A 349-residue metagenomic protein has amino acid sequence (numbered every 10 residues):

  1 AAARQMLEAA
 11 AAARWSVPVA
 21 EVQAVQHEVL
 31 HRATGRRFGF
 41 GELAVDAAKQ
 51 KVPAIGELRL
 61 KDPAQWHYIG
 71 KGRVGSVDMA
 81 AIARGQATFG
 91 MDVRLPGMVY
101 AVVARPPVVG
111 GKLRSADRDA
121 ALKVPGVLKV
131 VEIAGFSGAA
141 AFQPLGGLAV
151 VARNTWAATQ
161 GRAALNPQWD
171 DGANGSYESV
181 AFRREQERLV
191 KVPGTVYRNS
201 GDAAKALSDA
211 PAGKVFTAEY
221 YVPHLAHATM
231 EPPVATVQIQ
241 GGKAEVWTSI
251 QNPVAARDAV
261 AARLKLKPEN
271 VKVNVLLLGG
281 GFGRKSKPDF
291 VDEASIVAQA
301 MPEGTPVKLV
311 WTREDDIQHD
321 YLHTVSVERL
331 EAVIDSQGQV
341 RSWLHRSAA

Functional and structural regions predicted by a protein language model:
A1-A349: Structural alpha/beta core scaffold segments of enzyme domains
